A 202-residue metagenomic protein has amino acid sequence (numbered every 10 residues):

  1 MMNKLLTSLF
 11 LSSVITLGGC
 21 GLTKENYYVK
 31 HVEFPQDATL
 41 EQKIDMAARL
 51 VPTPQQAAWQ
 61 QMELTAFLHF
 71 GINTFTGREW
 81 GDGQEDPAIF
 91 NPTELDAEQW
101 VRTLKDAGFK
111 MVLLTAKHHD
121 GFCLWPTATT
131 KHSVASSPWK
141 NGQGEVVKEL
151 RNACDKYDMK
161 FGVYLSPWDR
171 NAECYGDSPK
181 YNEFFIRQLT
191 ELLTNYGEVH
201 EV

Functional and structural regions predicted by a protein language model:
M1, L17-G18, S137: Compositionally biased, intrinsically disordered low-complexity segments
M1-L9: Bacterial N-terminal signal peptides that target proteins for export
K4, G19-C20, K156: Short linear motifs in intrinsically disordered/low-complexity regions
S8-G18: Bacterial N-terminal signal peptides
T23-E201: Mature catalytic domains of secreted/periplasmic carbohydrate-active enzymes
